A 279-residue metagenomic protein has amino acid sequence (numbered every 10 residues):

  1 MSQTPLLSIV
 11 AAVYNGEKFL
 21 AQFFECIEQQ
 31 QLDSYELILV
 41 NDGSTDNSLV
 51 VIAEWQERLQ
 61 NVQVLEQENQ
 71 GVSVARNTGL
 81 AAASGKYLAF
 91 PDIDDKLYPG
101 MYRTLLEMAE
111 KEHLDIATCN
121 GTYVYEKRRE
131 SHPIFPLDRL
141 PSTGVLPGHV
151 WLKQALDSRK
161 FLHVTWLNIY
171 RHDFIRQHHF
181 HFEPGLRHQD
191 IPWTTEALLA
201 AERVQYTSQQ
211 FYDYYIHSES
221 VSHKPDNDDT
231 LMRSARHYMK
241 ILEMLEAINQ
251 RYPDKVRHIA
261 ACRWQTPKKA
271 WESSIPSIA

Functional and structural regions predicted by a protein language model:
P5-S8, E36, P192: Cell-envelope/extracellular polymer assembly enzymes that use nucleotide-activated donors
N15-Q29: Short, well-formed alpha-helical segments that are part of the catalytic scaffolds of diverse glycosyltransferases
K18-A21, D46-W55, K96, G100: Acidic helix N-cap motif at the loop->helix transition within catalytic regions of sugar-transfer enzymes
C26, N41-V50, E68: A conserved acidic beta->alpha catalytic loop
Q67-A83, I93: Glycine-rich, basic loop-to-helix element that forms the pyrophosphate-binding segment of sugar-nucleotide handling
V72, I93-Q205, Y212-L231: Donor-binding/catalytic cores of nucleotide-activated saccharide and glycerol-phosphate transferases/polymerases
L88: Short aromatic/hydrophobic "clamp" motif used to bind/position activated sugar donors
Y215-A279: C-terminal subregions of glycosyltransferases and related glycan-biosynthesis enzymes
